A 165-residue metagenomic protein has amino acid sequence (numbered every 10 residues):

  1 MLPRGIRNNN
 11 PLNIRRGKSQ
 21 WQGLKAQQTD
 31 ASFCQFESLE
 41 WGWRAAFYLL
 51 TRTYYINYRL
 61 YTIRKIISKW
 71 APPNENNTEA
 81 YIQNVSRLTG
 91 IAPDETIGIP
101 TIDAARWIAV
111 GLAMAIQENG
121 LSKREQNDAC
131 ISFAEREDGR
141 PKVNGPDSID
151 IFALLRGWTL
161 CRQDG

Functional and structural regions predicted by a protein language model:
M1-G165: Cell-wall polysaccharide-cleaving catalytic domain and substrate-binding groove, primarily in peptidoglycan/chitin
